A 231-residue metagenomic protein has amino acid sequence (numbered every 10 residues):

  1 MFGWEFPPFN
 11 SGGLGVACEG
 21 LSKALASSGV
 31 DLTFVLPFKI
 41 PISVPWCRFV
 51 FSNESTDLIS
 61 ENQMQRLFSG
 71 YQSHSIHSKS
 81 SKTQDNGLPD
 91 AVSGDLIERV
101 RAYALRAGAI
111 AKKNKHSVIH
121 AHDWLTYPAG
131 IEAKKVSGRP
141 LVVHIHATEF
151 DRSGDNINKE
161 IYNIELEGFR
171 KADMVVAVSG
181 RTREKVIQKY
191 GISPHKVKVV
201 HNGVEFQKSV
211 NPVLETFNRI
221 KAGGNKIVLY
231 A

Functional and structural regions predicted by a protein language model:
E5-E19, I42: A short, glycine/small-residue-rich beta-strand->loop->alpha-helix junction that serves as a flexible
A24, S28-N114: A conserved catalytic-core segment of Leloir-type glycosyltransferases
F38, R181, G203: Carbohydrate-associated surface elements
R99-R106, R139-V142, F150-E167: Nucleotide-sugar donor phosphate/pyrophosphate-binding loop at the beta->alpha transition of glycosyltransferases
V118-H120, Y127, I131-R152, V176: Active-site proximal beta-strand in glycosyltransferases
S153-N156, I187-Q188, H195-K196, V204-R219: Acidic anion/phosphate-binding donor-loop and adjacent secondary structure in glycosyltransferase catalytic cores
Y162, G168-K196, F206: A short, active-site helix/loop in glycosyltransferases that binds the activated sugar's phosphate group
V176, R219-A231: Conserved donor-binding/catalytic core segment of Leloir-type glycosyltransferases
